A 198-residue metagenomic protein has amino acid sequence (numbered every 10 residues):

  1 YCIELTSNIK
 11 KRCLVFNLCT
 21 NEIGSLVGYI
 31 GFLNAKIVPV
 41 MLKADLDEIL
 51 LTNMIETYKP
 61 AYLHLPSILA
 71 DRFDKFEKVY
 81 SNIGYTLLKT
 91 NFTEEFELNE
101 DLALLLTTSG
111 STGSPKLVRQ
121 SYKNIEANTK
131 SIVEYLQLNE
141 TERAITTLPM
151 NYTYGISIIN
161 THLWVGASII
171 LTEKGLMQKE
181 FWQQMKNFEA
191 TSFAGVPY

Functional and structural regions predicted by a protein language model:
Y1, C19, V40-I55, L69 (+2 more regions): ATP-dependent adenylate-forming carboxylate-activation enzymes
I3-D45, T147-P149: Conserved AMP-binding/adenylate-forming
V15, F32, L102, T108-S111 (+2 more regions): Conserved S/T- and glycine-rich ATP-binding loop of Class I adenylate-forming
I23-M41, T52, I132-E134, T153-V165: Hydrophobic alpha-helical segments in the ANL/AMP-binding
K59-L63, A190: Proline-aspartate-enriched helix->loop->beta-strand connector
T90-T107, S114, Q137-R143: Conserved pre-ATP/AMP-binding loop-to-beta segment of ANL
A103-K130: Conserved AMP-binding A3 loop
E126-R143, T153-A194: Conserved AMP-binding/adenylation subdomain of ANL enzymes
